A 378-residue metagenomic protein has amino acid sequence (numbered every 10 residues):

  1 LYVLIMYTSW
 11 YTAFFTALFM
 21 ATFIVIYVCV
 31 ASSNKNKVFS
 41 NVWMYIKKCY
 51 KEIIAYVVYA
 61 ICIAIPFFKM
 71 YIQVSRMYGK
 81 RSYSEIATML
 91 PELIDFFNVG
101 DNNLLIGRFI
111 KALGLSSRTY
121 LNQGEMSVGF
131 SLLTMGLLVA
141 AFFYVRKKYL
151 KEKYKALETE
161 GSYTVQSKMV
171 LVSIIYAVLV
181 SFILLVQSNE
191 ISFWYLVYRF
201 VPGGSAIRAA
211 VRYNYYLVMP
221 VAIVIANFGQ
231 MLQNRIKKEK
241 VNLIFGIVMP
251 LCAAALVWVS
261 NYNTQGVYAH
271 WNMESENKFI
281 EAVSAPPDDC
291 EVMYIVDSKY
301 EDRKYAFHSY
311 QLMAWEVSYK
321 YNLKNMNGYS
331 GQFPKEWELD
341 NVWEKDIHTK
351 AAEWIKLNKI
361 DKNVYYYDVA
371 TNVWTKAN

Functional and structural regions predicted by a protein language model:
L1, L18-I26, M135-R146, M219-Q233: Transmembrane alpha-helical segments
L1-W10: Membrane-interface alpha helices of multi-pass inner-membrane proteins
T16-V58, V145, L150: Perimembrane helix-loop-helix junctions
V25, I53-V57, L157-S162, I223-N261: Signature aromatic-anchored transmembrane alpha helix within multi-pass, membrane-resident enzymes that catalyze glycan
V58-I61, F130-K168, Y176-I183: Hydrophobic, aromatic-rich transmembrane alpha-helices and their immediate juxtamembrane boundary segments
A64-V145: Periplasmic/ER-lumenal interhelical loops and adjacent helix-loop junctions in multi-pass membrane proteins
E92, K111-M126, L157-V170, L179-V221: Membrane-helix boundary/interfacial segments in multi-pass membrane proteins
L256-N378: Extracytoplasmic
